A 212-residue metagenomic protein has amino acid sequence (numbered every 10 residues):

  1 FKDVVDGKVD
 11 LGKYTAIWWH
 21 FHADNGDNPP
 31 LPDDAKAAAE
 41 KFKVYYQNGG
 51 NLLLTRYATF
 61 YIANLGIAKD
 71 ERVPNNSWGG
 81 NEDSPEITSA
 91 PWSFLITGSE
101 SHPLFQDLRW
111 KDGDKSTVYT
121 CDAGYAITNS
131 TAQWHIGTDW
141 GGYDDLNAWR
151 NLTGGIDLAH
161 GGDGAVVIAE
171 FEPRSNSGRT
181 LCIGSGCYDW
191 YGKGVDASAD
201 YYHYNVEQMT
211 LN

Functional and structural regions predicted by a protein language model:
F1-A23, W190-S198, L211-N212: Aromatic-Pro/Gly-enriched surface loop or interdomain linker that acts as a lid/target-recognition segment
F1-K8, K36-E40, G162-A169: Alpha-helical scaffolding within the catalytic cores of extracellular/periplasmic polymer-degrading hydrolases
D3-V4, F21-D27, N51-L52, A58-I62 (+2 more regions): Solvent-exposed loop/turn segments at secondary-structure junctions within structured extracellular/periplasmic domains
V9-K13, Y45-N48, E172-N176: Extracellular/periplasmic catalytic domains that process cell-envelope and extracellular macromolecules
T15-F21, Y46, N51-R56, D157-A159 (+1 more regions): Structural recognition of the beta-strand scaffold that forms the well-ordered cores of secreted hydrolase catalytic
D24-G137: A glycine-rich, often tryptophan-bearing local segment used as a flexible ligand/cofactor-contacting loop or short
R72-T88, N151-D157, G162-N212: Extracellular ligand-binding/catalytic regions of CAZymes and related secreted enzymes and adhesion modules
W110-S175: Surface-exposed substrate-engagement region within the catalytic domains of secreted or surface-exposed extracellular
